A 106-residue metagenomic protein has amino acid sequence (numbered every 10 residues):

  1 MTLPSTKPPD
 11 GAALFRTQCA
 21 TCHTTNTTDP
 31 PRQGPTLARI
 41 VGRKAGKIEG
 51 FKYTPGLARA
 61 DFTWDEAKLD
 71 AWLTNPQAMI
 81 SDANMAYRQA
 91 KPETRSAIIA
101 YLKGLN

Functional and structural regions predicted by a protein language model:
M1-R16: Electrostatic cytochrome c docking/interface patches
T6, T17, W64, E93: Residue-level signal for the nucleotide or nucleotide-sugar donor/cofactor binding architecture
P8, A12, T24-D65, N84-Q89: Gly/Gly-Pro-rich "capping" loops immediately C-terminal to redox-active cysteine motifs in periplasmic/lumenal
A12, A20-H23, D70, I99: Short, surface-exposed helix/turn micro-motifs that flank interaction/cofactor sites
F15-T21, N26, T94: Short pre-active-site segment immediately N-terminal to redox-active cysteine/selenocysteine motifs in thiol-based
R16, T24, G42, T74 (+1 more regions): Residues at helix-coil transition
D65-N106: C-terminal capping alpha-helices of c-type cytochrome domains
